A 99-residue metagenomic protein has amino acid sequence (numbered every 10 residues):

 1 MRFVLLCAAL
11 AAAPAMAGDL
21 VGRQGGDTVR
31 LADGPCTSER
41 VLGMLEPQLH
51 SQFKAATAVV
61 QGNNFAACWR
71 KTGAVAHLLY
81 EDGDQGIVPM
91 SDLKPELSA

Functional and structural regions predicted by a protein language model:
M1-C7: Sec-dependent signal peptide recognition, specifically the positively charged N-region followed immediately by
C7-A9, V59: Generic marker of residues within folded, mature protein domains
L10-A11, A76: Exposed boundary/loop context
A12-A17: N-terminal signal peptide c-region/cleavage motif recognized by signal peptidases
G18-A99: Post-signal/leader-peptide non-cytosolic segments of secretory proteins
